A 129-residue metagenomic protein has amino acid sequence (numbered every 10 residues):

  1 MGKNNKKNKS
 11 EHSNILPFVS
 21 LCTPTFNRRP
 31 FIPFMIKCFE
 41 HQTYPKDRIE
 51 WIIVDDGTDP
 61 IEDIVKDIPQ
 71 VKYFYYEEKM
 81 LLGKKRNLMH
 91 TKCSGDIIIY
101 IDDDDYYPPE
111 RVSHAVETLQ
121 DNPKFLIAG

Functional and structural regions predicted by a protein language model:
P17-S20, E50: Cell-envelope/extracellular polymer assembly enzymes that use nucleotide-activated donors
T23-F34, Y44, G57: Active-site beta-to-alpha loop of glycosyltransferases that engages the nucleotide-sugar donor
K37-R48: Short, acidic, metal-binding catalytic loop of nucleotide-sugar glycosyltransferases
I53-D63: A conserved acidic beta->alpha catalytic loop
Y76-C93: Glycine-rich, basic loop-to-helix element that forms the pyrophosphate-binding segment of sugar-nucleotide handling
I98: Short aromatic/hydrophobic "clamp" motif used to bind/position activated sugar donors
D102-Y106: The conserved acidic donor/metal-binding loop of glycosyltransferases
V112-G129: Conserved donor NDP-sugar-binding/catalytic core segment of glycosyltransferases
